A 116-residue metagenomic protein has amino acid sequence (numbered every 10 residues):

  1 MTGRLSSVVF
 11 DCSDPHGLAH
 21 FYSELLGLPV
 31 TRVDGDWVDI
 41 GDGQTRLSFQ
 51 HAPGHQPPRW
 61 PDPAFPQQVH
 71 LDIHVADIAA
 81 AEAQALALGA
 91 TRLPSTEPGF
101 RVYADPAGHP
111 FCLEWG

Functional and structural regions predicted by a protein language model:
M1-A19, L25, Q68-V75, E114-G116: N-terminal beta-strand motif that seeds the catalytic metal site of vicinal oxygen chelate
T2-S6, L28-H70, E82-P106, G116: Vicinal oxygen chelate
L18-F21, A81-Q84: Hydrophobic side chains in well-ordered alpha-helices
